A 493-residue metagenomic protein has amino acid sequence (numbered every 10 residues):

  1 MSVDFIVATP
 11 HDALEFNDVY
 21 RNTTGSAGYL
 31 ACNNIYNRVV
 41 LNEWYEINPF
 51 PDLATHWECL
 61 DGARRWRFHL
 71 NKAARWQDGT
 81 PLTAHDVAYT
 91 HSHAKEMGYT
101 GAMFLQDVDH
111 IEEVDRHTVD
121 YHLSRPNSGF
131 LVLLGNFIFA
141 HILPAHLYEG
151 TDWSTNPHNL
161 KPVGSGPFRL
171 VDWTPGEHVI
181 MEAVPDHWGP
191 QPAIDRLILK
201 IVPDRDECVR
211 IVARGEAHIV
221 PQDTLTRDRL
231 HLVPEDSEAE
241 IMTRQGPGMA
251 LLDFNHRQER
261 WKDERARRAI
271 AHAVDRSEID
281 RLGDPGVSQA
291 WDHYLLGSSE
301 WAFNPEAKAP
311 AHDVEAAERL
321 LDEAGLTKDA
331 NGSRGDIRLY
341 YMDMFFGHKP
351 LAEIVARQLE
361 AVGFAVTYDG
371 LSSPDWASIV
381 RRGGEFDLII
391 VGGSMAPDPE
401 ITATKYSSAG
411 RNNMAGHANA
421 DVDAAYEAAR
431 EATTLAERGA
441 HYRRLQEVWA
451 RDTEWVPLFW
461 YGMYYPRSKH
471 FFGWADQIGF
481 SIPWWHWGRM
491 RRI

Functional and structural regions predicted by a protein language model:
V7-H11, L30-A31, T174-H178, A183 (+4 more regions): Detector for C-terminal structural segments
A8-D61, S92, V163-S165: N-terminal lobe/hinge region of extracytoplasmic solute-binding protein
S26, L30, L41-Y45, N136-P192 (+5 more regions): Gly/Pro-rich hinge or "lid" segments in bacterial periplasmic/extracellular proteins
T55-T100, V114, D120, I211 (+1 more regions): Aromatic- and charge-enriched surface segment that lines or borders ligand/interaction sites
H69, M103-Y148, D172: Surface-exposed binding/hinge segments that line and control ligand-binding clefts or catalytic entry sites
N71, E182-P185, R244-A269, A273 (+2 more regions): A bilobed periplasmic-binding-protein/Venus flytrap-type ligand-binding module shared by bacterial periplasmic
I111-E113, V171-E182, I198-Q258, R281 (+2 more regions): Extracellular/periplasmic solute-recognition and catalytic clefts
W261, A290-A324, D343-P350: Structural transition elements
